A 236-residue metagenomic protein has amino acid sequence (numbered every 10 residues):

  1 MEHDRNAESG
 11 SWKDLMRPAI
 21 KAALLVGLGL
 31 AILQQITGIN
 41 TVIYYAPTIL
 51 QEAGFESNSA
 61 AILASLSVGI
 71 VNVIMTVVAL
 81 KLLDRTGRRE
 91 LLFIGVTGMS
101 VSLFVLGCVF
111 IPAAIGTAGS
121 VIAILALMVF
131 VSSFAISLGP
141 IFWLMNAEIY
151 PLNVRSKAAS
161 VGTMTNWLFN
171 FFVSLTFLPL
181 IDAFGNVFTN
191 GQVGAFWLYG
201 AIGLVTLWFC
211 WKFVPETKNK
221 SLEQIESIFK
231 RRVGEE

Functional and structural regions predicted by a protein language model:
H3-E236: Alpha-helical transmembrane bundle of multi-pass membrane proteins
